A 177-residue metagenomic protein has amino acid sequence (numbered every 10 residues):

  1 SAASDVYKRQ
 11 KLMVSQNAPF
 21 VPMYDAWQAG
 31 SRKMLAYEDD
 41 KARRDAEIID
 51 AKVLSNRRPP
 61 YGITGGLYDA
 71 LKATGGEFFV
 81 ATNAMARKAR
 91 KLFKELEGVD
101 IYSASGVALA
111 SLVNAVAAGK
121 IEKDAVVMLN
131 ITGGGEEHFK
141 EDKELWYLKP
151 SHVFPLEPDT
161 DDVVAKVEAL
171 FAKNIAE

Functional and structural regions predicted by a protein language model:
S1, M23, A104-L112: Short glycine/serine/threonine-rich phosphate/pyrophosphate-binding segments that cradle anionic phosphate groups
S4, W27, A115-G119: Active-site catalytic pocket residues across diverse enzymes, especially alpha/beta-hydrolases
D5-R9, M13-D100, E144-E177: Active-site/ligand-binding loops adjacent to catalytic centers
F79-V80, V99-S103, K123-D124, F139-K140: Extended hydrophobic-aromatic, low-complexity segments
V107-N174: Catalytic phosphate/nucleotide-handling subdomain of diverse soluble enzymes
